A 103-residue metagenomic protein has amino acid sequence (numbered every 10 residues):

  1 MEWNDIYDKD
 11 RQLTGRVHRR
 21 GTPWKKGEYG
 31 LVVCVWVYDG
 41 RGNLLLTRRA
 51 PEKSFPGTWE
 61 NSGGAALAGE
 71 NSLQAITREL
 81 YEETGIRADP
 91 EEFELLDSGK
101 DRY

Functional and structural regions predicted by a protein language model:
M1-C34, Y38-G40: Acidic, metal-coordinating catalytic segment for phosphate/diphosphate chemistry, firing primarily on the Nudix
D8, Q12, R19, A50 (+3 more regions): Residue-level signal for pocket-adjacent positions within structured domains
V32-G63: A glycine-rich, hydrophobic loop/mini-helix early in the fold
N71-S72: N-terminal phosphate-binding loop and adjacent alpha-helix
Y81-Y103: Active-site segment of metal-dependent pyrophosphate-handling enzymes, primarily the Nudix hydrolase catalytic core
